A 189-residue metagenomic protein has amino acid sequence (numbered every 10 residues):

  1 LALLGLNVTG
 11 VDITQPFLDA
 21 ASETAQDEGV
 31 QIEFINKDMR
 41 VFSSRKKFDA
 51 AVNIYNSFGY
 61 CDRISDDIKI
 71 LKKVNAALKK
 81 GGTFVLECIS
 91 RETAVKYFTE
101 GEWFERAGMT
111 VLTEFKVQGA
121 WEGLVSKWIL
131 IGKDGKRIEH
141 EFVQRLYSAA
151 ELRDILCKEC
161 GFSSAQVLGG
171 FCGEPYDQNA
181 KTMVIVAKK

Functional and structural regions predicted by a protein language model:
L1-V41: Class I SAM-dependent methyltransferase SAM/SAH-binding core
V8, F84-V85: A short hydrophobic/small-residue beta-strand
R40-A51: A short acidic, Gly/Pro-enriched loop at the edge of an enzyme's catalytic core that lines a small-molecule cofactor
F48-D49, L124, Q178-M183: A short, glycine/Asx- and small/polar-enriched loop/turn that sits immediately N-terminal to a beta-strand
D49-S65: A short SAM/SAH-binding and catalytic strip from SAM-dependent methyltransferases
I68-T83: A short glycine-rich, Lys/Arg-flanked "PGG" loop and its adjoining helix->strand segment in the class I
V85-I155: SAM-dependent methyltransferase
A149-K189: C-terminal lobe and adjacent flexible extensions of AdoMet/dcAdoMet transferase-like proteins
